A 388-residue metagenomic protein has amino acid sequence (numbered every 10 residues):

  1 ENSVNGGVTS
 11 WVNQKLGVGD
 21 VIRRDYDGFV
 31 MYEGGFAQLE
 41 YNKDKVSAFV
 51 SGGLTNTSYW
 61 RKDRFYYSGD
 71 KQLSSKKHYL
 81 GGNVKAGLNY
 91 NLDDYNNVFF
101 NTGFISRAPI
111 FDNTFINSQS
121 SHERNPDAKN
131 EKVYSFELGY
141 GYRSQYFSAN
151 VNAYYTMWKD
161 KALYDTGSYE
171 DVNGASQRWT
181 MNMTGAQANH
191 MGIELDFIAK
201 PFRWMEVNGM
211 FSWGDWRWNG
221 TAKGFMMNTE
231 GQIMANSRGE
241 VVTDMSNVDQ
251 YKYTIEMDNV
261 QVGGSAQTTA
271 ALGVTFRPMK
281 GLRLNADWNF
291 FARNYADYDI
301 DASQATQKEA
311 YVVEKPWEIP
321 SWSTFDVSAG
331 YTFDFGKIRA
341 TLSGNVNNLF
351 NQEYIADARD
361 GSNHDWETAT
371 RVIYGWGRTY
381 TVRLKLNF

Functional and structural regions predicted by a protein language model:
E1-D93, K223: Signature of Gram-negative outer-membrane beta-barrel scaffolds
V18-Y26, R64-S75, S120-P126, S135 (+5 more regions): Extracellular loop and loop/strand-boundary signature of outer-membrane beta-barrel proteins
G35-Y41, A86-Y90, L138-Y142, A153 (+7 more regions): Residues on the lipid-exposed face of transmembrane beta-strands in outer-membrane beta-barrel proteins
N42-K45, Y155-M157, W179-D301, K385-N387: Gram-negative outer-membrane beta-barrel transporters
K45-V50, Y95-V98, Y146-A149, R203-V207 (+2 more regions): Repeated loop/turn-to-beta-strand initiation elements of outer-membrane beta-barrel proteins
V50-N56, F100-F104, V151-Y155, G209-D215 (+3 more regions): Transmembrane beta-barrel strands of outer-membrane/channel proteins
S58-F65, Y90-F136, S148, Y155-M183 (+4 more regions): Surface-exposed extracellular loop regions of Gram-negative outer-membrane beta-barrel proteins, predominantly
S106, K159, V207, F290-A305 (+1 more regions): C-terminal beta-signal and adjacent terminal beta-strands/loops of Gram-negative outer-membrane beta-barrel proteins
